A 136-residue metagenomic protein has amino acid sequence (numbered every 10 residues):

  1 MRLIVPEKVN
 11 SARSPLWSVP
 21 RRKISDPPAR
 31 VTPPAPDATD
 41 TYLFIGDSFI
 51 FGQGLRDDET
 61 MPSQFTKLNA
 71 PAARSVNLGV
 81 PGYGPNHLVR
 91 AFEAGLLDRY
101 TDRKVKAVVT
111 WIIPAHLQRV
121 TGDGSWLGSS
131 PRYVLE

Functional and structural regions predicted by a protein language model:
M1-E136: Extracellular glycan-modifying ectodomains
